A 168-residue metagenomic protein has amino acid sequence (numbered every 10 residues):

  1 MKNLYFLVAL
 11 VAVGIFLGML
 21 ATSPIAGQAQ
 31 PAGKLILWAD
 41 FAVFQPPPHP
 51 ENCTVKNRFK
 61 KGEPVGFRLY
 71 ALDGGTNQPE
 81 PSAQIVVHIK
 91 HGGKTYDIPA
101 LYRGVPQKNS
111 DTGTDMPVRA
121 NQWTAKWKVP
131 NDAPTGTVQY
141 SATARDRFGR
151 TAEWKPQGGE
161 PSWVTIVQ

Functional and structural regions predicted by a protein language model:
M1-L4: Positively charged n-region of N-terminal signal peptides that target proteins for export
A9-M19: Bacterial N-terminal signal peptides
G27-G66, Y70-L72: Beta-strand-rich domain onsets/edges
F59, A71-Y102: Short flexible loop/turn segments that cap and initiate beta-strands
A71, A142-A144: Conserved structural position at the C-terminal beta-strand of extracellular beta-sandwich adhesion modules
K108-K128, P134: Aromatic sugar-binding surface patches on proteins that engage polysaccharides or sugar-phosphate polymers
G136-Y140: Exposed beta-strand face motif in extracellular beta-rich ectodomains
F148-Q168: Short beta-strand elements
